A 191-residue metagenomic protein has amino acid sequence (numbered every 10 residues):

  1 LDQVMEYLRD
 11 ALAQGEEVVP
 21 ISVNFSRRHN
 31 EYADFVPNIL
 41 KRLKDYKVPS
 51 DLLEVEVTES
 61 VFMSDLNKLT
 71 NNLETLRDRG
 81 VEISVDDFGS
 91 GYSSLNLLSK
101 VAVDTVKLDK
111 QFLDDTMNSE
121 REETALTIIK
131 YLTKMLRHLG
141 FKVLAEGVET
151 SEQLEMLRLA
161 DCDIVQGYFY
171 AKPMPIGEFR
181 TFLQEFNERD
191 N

Functional and structural regions predicted by a protein language model:
L1, R9-L12, N24-A33, L52-N67 (+1 more regions): EAL-family c-di-GMP phosphodiesterase catalytic domain
Q3-Y7, N38-R42: A short, hydrophobic coiled-coil helix within the histidine kinase transmitter core
A11-V19, K47: Catalytic core regions of nucleotide second-messenger enzymes
N72: Conserved functional hotspot residues or short segments at active or partner-binding sites across diverse domains
